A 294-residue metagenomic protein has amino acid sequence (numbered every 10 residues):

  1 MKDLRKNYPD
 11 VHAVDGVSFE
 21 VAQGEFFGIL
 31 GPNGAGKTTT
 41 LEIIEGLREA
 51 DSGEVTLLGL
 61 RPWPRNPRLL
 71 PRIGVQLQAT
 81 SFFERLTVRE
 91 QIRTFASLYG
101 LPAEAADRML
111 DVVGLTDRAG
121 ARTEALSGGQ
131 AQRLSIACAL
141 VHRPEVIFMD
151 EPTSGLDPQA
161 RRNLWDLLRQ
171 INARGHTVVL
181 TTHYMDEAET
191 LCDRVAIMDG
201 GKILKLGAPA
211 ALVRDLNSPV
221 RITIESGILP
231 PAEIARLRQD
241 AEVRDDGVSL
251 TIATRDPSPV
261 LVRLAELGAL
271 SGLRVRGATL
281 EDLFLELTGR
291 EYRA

Functional and structural regions predicted by a protein language model:
M1-L4: Conserved catalytic Walker-motif region of ABC-type ATPase nucleotide-binding domains
K6-G200, K205: ABC transporter nucleotide-binding domains
E54, T87, R221, G272-R274: Residues at or immediately flanking beta-strands
G74, G100, R214-S218, E242 (+1 more regions): A generic structural signal for secondary-structure junctions that act as hinges or helix/strand caps at the edges
A96-G100, I234-R238, I252, L261-G268: Alpha-helix C-terminal capping segments
W165-T254, R274: ABC transporter nucleotide-binding domain
R255-A294: C-terminal coupling/interaction segments
